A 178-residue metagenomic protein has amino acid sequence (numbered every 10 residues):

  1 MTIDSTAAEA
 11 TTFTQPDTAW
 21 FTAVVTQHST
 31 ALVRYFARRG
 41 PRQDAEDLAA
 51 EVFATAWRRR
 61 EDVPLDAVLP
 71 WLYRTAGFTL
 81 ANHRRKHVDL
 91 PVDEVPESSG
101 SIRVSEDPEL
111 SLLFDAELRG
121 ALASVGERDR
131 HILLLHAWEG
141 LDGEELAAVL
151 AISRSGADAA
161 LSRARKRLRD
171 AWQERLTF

Functional and structural regions predicted by a protein language model:
A8-A37, Q43: A short, charge-rich alpha-helical start-of-domain segment used by transcription regulators
T11-A19, L90, E94-A123: Acidic, proline/glycine-rich intrinsically disordered inter-domain spacer in sigma factors
F13-T14, E51-V68, R85-V88: Sigma70-family region 2
V24, H28, L32, V52 (+2 more regions): Residue-level preference for hydrophobic side chains embedded in well-ordered alpha helices
R42-R59, R154: Conserved RNAP core-binding helix
R74-E94, L110-S111: Arg/Lys-rich amphipathic alpha helix in sigma70-family domain 2
G77, E144, L150-E174, F178: DNA-recognition helix of helix-turn-helix
I132-L133: A short pre-motif secondary-structure segment
